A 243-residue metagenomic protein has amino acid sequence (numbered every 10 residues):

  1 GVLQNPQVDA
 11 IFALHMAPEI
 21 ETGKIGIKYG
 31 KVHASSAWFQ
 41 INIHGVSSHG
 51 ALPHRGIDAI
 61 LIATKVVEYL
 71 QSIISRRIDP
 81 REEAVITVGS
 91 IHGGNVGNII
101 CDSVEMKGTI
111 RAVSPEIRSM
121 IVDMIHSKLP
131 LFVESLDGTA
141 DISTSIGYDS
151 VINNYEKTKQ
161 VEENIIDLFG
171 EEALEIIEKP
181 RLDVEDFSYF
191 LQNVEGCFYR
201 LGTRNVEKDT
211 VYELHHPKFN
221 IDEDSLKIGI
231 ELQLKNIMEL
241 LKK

Functional and structural regions predicted by a protein language model:
G1-C101, E185: Histidine/acidic-residue-rich, glycine-tolerant segments that coordinate divalent metal ions
L61-K243: Metal-dependent amide/peptide-bond hydrolase catalytic core, centered on the "pita-bread" metallohydrolase fold
